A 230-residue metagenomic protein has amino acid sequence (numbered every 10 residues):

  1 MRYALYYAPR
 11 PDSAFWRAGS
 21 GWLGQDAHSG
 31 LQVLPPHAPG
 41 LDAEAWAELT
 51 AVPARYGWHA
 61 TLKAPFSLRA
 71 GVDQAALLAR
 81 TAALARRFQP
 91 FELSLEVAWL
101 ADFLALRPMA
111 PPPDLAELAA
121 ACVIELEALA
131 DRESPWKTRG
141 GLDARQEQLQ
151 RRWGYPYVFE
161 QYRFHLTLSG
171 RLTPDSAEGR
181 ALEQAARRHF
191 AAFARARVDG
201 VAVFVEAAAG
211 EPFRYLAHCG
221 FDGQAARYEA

Functional and structural regions predicted by a protein language model:
M1-L100, P113, E117-A194, A208-A230: Basic, often amphipathic N-terminal segments
R197-A207: Small/polar glycine-rich anion-binding or flexible loop at a beta-alpha turn
